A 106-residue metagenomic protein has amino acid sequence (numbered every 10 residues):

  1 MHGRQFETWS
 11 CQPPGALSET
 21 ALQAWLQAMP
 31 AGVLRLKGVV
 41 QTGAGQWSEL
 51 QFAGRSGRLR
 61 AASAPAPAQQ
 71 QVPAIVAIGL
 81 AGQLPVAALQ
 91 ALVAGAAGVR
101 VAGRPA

Functional and structural regions predicted by a protein language model:
M1-P73, A81-A106: C-terminal accessory "lid"/substrate-recognition subdomains
A77: Flexible loop/N-cap segments at domain edges
